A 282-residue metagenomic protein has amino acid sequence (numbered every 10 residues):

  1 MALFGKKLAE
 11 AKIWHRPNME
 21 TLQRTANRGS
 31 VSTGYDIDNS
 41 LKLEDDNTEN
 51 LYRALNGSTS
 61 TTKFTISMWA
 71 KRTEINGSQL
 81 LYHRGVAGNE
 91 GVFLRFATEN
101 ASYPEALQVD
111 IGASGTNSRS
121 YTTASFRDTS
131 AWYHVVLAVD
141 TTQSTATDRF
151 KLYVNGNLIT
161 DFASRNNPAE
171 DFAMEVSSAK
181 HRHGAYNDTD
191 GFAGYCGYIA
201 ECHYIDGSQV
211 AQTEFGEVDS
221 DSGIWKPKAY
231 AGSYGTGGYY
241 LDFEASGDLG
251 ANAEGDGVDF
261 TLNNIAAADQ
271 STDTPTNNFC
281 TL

Functional and structural regions predicted by a protein language model:
A2-N39, E44-N47, S144-A146, T160-R165 (+2 more regions): Extended recognition patches within non-cytosolic domains
D45-F64, S118-R127, N187-G191, K226-A231: Short surface loop/edge beta-strand patches of beta-sandwich-type extracellular domains that form ligand-contact sites
T48-Q108, Q143-A146, S208-T213: Extracellular glycan-recognition modules
I66-R72, V135-L137, H183, C196-H203 (+1 more regions): Short hydrophobic/aromatic patches on beta-strands that form ligand-binding or substrate-lining surfaces
M68, A131-T141, L152: Short tryptophan-centered beta-strand motifs in secreted/extracellular beta-sheet-rich domains of glycan-recognition
D110-H134: Short, aromatic/His-centered strand-loop micro-motif at the edge of beta-sheets
M174-I199: Extracellular glycan-interaction patches encoded by glycine-rich segments
